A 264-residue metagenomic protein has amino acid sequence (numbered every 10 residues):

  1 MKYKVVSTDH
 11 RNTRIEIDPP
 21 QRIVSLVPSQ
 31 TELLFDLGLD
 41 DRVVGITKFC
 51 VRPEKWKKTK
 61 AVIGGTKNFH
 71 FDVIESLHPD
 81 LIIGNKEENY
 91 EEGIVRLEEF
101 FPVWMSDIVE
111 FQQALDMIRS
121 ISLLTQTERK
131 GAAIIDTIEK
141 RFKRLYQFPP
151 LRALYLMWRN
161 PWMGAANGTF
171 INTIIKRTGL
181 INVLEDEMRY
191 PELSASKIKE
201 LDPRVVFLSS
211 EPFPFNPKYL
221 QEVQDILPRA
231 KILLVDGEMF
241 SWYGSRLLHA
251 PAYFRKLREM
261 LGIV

Functional and structural regions predicted by a protein language model:
M1-V264: N-terminal ligand-binding lobe of clamshell/alpha-beta domains
